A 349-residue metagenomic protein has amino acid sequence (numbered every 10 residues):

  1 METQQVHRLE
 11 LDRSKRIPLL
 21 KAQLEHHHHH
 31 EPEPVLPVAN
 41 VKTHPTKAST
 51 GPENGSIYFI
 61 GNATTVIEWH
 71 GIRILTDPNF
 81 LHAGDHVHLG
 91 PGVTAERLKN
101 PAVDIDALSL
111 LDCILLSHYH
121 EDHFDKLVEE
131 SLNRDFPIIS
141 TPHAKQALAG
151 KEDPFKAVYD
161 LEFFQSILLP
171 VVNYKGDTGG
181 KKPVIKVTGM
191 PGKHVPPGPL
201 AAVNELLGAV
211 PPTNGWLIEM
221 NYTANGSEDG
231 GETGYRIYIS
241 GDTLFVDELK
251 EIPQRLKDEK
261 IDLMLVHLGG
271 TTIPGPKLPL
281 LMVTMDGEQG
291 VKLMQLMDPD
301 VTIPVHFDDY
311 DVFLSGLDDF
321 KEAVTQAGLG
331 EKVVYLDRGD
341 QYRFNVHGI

Functional and structural regions predicted by a protein language model:
M1-P52, I349: Amphipathic alpha-helical heptad-repeat segments
M1-V6, R97, I105, P137-I139 (+3 more regions): Cap/insert and terminal regions of metallo-dependent hydrolase folds
V6-R8, D12, A83-L89, P101-G176 (+2 more regions): Active-site HxH/HxHxD metal-binding segment of metal-dependent hydrolases
E31-T50, W69-Y119, K126-S131, S140 (+2 more regions): Pre-active-site segment of Zn-dependent metallo-hydrolases
T50-G55, E68-I74, S166-T188, E219-I237 (+1 more regions): Beta-strand-turn-beta hairpins that frame and shape the catalytic cleft of phosphate-ester-processing enzymes
I67, D77, H118, D125 (+5 more regions): Divalent metal-coordination and catalytic microenvironments
P78-F80, Y119, M190-K193, G241-T243 (+2 more regions): Active-site metal-binding loops of divalent metal-dependent hydrolases
H82-A83, H88-L89, G179-Y235, D247 (+2 more regions): Active-site-proximal loop/helix segment associated with metal-binding centers of metalloenzymes
